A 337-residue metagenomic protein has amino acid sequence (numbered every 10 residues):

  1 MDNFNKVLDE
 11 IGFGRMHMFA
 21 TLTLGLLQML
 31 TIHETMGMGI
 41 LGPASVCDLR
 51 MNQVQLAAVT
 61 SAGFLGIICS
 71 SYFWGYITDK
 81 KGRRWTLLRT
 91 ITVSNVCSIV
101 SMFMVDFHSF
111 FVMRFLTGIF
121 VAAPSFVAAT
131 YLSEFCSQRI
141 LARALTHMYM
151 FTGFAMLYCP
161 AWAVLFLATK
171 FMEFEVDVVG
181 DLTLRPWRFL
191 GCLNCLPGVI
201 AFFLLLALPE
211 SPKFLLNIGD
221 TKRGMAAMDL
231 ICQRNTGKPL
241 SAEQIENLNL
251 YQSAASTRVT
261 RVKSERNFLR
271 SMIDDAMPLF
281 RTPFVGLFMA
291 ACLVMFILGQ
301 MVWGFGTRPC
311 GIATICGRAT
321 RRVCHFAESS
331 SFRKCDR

Functional and structural regions predicted by a protein language model:
M1-D229, R234, N249-R337: Transmembrane-helix signature of 12-pass secondary carriers
C232-I245: Short intracellular "coupling" helices and adjacent cytoplasmic loop segments at the cytosolic face of multi-pass
